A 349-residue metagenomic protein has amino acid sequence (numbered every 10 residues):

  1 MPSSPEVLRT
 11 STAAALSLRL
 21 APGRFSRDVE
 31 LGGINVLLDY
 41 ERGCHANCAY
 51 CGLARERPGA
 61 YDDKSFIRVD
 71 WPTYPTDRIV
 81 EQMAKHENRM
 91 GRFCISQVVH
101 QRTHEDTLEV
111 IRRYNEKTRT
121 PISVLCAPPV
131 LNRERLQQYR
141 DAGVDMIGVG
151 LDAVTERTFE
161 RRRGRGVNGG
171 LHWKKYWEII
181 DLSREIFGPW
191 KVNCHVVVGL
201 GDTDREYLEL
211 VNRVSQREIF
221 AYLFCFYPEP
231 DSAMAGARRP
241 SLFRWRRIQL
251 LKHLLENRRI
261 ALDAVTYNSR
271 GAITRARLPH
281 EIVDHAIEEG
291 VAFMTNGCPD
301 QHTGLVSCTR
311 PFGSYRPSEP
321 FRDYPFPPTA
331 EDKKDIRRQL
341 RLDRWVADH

Functional and structural regions predicted by a protein language model:
M1-I34, I186, L208-H349: Auxiliary Fe-S-binding modules of radical SAM enzymes
S17-R57, R92-I95: N-terminal pre-triad scaffold of radical SAM enzymes
V36, C48, V149, C194 (+2 more regions): Conserved, mostly hydrophobic/aromatic
R55-D106, K117-R135, Y139-W177, N193 (+1 more regions): Core AdoMet radical
K85-H86, Y114, Y139, S183 (+1 more regions): Generic structural signal for hydrophobic
E105-S123, N168-W190, R239-V265: Alpha-helix-loop-beta-strand connector modules within alpha/beta enzyme cores
P129, G166, I179-R205, F226 (+2 more regions): Conserved strand-turn element in the central/C-terminal portion of the radical SAM core barrel that lines
N132-A142, V198-Q216: Catalytic cores of alpha/beta
